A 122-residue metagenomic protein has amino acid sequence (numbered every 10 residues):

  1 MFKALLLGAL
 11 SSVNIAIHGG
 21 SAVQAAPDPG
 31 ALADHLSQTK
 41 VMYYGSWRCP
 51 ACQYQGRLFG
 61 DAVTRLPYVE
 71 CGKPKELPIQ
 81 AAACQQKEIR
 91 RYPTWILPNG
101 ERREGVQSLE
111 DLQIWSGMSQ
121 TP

Functional and structural regions predicted by a protein language model:
M1-L6: Bacterial N-terminal signal peptides that target proteins for export
G8-A16: Bacterial N-terminal signal peptides
A22-A25: Boundary at the C-terminal end of the N-terminal hydrophobic targeting segment
P27-P67: Local sequence-structure signature of Cys/Sec-based thiol-disulfide redox active-site neighborhoods
W47-A51, G72-P74, R90-R91, G100-R103: Solvent-exposed loop/turn segments at secondary-structure junctions within structured extracellular/periplasmic domains
P74-A83: Structural microenvironment flanking redox-active thiols in thiol-disulfide oxidoreductases
C84-I96: Structural micro-motif
I96-P122: Non-catalytic, surface beta->alpha helical segment in thiol-disulfide oxidoreductase systems
